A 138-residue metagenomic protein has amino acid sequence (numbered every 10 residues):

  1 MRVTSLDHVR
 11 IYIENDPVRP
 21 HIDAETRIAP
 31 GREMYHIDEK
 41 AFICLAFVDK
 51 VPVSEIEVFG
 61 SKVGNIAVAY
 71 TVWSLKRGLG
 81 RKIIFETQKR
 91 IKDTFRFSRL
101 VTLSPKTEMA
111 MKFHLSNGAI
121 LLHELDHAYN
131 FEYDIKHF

Functional and structural regions predicted by a protein language model:
M1-P30: Short amphipathic alpha-helix that is part of the acyltransferase structural core
A24-A41, F47-D49: A short helix-loop-beta-strand connector motif used in the catalytic cores of GNAT acetyltransferases and, in some
K40-A67: Conserved acyl-donor/pantetheine-binding loop and adjacent beta-alpha core of acyl/acetyltransferases and related
S74-K92, S116: Conserved acetyl-CoA-binding loop-helix of GNAT-fold acetyltransferases
F95-F97: Short, high-confidence coil segments that cap the C-terminus of an alpha-helix and link into the following beta-strand
V101-K112: Conserved beta-strand-loop-alpha-helix junction that forms the acyl-donor binding cleft
L115-L125: Conserved acetyl-CoA-binding loop of GNAT-fold acetyltransferases
L125-F138: C-terminal "cap" of GNAT-fold acetyltransferases
